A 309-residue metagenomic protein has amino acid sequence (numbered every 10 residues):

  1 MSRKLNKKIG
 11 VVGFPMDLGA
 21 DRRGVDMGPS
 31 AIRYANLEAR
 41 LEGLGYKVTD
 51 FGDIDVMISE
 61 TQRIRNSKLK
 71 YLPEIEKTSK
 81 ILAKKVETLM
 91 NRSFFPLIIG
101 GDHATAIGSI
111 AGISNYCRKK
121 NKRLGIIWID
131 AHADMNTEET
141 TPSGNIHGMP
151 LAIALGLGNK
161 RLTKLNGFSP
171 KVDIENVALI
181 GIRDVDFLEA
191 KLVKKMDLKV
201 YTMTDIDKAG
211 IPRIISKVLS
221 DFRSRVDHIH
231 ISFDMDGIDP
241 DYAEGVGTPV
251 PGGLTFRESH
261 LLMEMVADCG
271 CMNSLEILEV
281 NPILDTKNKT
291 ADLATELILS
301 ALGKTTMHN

Functional and structural regions predicted by a protein language model:
S2-M16, R22-L97, S109, Y116-N121 (+2 more regions): Catalytic cores of soluble, metal-dependent hydrolases
M16, D102-H103, A131, I182-R183 (+2 more regions): Active-site metal-binding loops of divalent metal-dependent hydrolases
N91, F95-N166, C269: Active-site histidine-anchored catalytic micro-motif
F94-P96, I174-A178: Short active-site oxyanion
W128-A131, L155, N176, G181-D184 (+2 more regions): Short, structured patches in soluble enzyme cores that scaffold and shape functional sites
K164-K171, A178-I182: Internal, active-site/partner-interface "lid" segment
L165-N166, R183-Y201: Active-site-proximal loop/helix segment associated with metal-binding centers of metalloenzymes
I174-N176, R183-A190, R225-I229: Aromatic-lined glycan-binding groove of carbohydrate-active enzymes
